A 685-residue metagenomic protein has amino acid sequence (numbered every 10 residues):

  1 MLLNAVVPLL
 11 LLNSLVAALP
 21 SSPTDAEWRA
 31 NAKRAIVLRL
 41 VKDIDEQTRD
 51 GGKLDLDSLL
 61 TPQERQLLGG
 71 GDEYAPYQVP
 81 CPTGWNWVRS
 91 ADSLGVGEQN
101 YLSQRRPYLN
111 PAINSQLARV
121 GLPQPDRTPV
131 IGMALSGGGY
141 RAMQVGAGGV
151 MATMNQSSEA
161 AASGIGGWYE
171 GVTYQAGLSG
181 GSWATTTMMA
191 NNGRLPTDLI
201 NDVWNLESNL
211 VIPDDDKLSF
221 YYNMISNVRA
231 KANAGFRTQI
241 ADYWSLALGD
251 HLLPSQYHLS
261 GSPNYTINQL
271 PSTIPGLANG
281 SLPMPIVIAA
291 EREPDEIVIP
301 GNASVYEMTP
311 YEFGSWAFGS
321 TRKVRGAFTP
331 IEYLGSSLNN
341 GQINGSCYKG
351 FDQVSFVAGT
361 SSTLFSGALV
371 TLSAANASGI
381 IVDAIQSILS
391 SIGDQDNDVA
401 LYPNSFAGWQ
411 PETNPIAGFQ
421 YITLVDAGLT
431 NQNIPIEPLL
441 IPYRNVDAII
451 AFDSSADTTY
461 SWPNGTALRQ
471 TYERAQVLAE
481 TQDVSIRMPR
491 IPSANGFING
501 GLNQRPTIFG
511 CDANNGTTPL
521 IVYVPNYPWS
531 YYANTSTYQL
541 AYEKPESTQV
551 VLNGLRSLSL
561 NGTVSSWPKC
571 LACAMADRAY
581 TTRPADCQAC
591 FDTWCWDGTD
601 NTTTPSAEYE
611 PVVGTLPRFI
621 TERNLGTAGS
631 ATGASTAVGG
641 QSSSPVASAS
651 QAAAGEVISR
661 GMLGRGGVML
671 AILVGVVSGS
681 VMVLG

Functional and structural regions predicted by a protein language model:
L2-A18, M669-G679: Cleavable N-terminal signal peptides of Sec/SRP-targeted secreted and luminal proteins
L19-G139, S157-A162: Signal-peptide-cleavage-adjacent N-terminal segments of secreted and extracellular proteins
G132, R141-G146, N155-S157, W168-Y169 (+4 more regions): Patatin-like phospholipase A catalytic core
G138, A176-G181: Gly/Ala-rich beta-loop-alpha elbow adjacent to hydrolase catalytic centers
T173, D426, V446-D447: Conserved acidic residues
P196-D202, Y460-T518: Acidic, Ser/Thr-rich peripheral helices and adjacent loops at domain boundaries
R444-T458, A467-R469, E473: C-terminal, active-site-flanking charged/polar segments
S650-G685: Cleavable C-terminal sorting propeptides in eukaryotic secreted/cell-surface proteins
